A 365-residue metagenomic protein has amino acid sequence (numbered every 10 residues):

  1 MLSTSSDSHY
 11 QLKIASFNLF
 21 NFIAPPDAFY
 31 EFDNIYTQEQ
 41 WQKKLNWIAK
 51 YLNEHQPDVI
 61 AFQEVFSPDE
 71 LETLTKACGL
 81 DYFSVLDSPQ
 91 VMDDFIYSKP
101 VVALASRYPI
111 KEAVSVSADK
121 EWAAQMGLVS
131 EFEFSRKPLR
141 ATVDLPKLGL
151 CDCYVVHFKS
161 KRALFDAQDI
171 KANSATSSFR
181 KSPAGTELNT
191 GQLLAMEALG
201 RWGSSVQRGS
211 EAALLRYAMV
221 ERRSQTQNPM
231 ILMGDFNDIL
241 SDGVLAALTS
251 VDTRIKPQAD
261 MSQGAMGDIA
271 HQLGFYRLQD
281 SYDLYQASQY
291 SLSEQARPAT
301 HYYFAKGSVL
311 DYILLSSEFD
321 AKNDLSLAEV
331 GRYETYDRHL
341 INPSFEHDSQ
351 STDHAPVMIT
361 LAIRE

Functional and structural regions predicted by a protein language model:
M1-T4, S115, A124-G127, E131-F134 (+3 more regions): Metal-dependent phosphoester-hydrolase catalytic domains
M1-Y82, D87-V102, E187-G191, A212 (+4 more regions): N-terminal, active-site-proximal structural segment of metallo-dependent hydrolase catalytic domains
S5-I14, F134-L193: Beta-strand-turn-beta hairpins that frame and shape the catalytic cleft of phosphate-ester-processing enzymes
F20-Q42, R162-S204: Acidic/histidine-rich helix-loop elements that form or flank divalent-metal/phosphate-binding sites at the catalytic
N34-Q38, P57-F62, A198-V206, L232 (+1 more regions): Second-shell loop/turn segments in exported
V65-D166: Structured beta-strand-rich core segments of catalytic domains in phosphoester-bond hydrolases
L80-M92, S174-S182, K256-P257: Acidic, His- and aromatic-enriched active-site or binding-groove loops in soluble protein domains that engage sugars
S182-N189, M196, S204, R208-L232: His/acidic metal-ligating clusters that form di-metal
